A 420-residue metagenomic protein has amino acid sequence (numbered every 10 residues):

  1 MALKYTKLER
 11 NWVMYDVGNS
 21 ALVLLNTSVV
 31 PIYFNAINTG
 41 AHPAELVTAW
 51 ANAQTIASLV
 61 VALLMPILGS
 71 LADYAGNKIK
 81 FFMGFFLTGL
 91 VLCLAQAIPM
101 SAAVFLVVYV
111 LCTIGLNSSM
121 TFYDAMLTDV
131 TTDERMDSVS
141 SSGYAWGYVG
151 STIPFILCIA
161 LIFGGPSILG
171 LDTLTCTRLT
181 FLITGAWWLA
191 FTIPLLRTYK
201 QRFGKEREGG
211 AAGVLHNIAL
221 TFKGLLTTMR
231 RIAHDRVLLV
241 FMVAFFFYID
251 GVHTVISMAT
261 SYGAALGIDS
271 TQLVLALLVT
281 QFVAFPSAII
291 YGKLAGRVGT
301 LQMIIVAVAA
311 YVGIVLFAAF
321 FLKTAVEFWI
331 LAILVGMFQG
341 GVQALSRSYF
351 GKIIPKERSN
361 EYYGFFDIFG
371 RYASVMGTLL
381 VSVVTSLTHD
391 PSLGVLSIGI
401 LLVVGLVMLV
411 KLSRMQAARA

Functional and structural regions predicted by a protein language model:
A2-E9, K200-M242: Juxtamembrane intracellular "pre-TM" segments in multi-pass secondary transporters
L3-S58, V237-A276: Helix-loop boundary and gating motifs at the non-cytosolic
A44, I162-A186, V383-L402: A membrane-interface helix-boundary motif in multi-pass transporters
L63-N77, P286-T300, T385: Helix-to-loop junctions at the C-terminal end of transmembrane segments in multipass secondary transporters
K80-L94, Q302-F317: Structural signature of the two symmetry-related core transmembrane helices
L92, A103-S119, E327-G341: Hydrophobic core of transmembrane alpha-helices in multi-pass small-molecule transporters, especially MFS/SLC-type
S140-I162, D367-G377: Glycine-rich segments within core transmembrane alpha-helices of 12-TM secondary carriers
W187-T198, L396-A420: Multi-pass alpha-helical transporter architecture, strongest for 12-TM Major Facilitator/SLC carriers used
